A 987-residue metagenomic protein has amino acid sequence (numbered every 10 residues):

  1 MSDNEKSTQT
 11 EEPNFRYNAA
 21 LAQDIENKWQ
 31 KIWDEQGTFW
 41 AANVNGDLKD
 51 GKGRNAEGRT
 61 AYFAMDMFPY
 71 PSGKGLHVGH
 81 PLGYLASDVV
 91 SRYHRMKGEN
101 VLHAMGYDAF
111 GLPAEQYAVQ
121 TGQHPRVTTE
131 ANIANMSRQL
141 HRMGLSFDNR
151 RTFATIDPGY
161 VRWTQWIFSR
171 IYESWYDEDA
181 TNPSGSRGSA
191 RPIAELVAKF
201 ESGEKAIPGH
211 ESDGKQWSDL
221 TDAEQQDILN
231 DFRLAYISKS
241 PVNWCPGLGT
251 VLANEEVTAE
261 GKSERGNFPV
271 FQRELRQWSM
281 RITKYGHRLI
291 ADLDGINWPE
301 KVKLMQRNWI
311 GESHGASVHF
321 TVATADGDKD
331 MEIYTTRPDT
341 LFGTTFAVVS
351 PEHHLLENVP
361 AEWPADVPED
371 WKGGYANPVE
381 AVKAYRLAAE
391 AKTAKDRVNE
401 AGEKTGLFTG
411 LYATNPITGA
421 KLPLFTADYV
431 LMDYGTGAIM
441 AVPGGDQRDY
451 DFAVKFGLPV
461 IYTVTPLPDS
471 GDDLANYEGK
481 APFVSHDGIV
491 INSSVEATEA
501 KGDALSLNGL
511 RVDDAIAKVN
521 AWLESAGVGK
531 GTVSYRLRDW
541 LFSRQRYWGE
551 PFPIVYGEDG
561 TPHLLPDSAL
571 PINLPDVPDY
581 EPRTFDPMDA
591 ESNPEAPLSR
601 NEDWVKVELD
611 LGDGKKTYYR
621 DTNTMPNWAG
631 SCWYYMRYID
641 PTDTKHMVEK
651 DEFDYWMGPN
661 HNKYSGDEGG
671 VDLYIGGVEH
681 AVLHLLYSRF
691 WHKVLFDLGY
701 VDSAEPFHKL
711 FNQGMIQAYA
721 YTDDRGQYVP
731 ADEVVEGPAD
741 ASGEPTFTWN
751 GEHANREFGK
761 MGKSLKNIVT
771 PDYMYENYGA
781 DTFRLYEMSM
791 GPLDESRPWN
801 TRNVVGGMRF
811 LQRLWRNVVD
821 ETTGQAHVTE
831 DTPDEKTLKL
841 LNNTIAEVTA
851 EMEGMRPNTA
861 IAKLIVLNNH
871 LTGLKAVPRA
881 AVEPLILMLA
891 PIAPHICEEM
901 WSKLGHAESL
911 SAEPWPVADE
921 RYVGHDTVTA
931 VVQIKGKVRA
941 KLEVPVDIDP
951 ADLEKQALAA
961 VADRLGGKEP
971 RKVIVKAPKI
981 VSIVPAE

Functional and structural regions predicted by a protein language model:
M1-E57, P368, P459-S470, E478-A481 (+9 more regions): Basic, alpha-helical terminal appendages of large translation-related enzymes
S2-A22, N27-K28, I32-Q36, W40 (+9 more regions): Residue patterns forming the tRNA-binding/recognition surfaces of aminoacyl-tRNA synthetases and related DALR
S2-E5, E11-M65, R95-A104, T128-A134 (+3 more regions): Conserved oxyanion/phosphate-binding beta-strand-loop segments in alpha/beta enzyme cores
Q30, S279-S313, H354-L407, L570-D603 (+1 more regions): Amphipathic alpha-helical
D47-T129, F153-T164, I333-T336, N415-F452 (+1 more regions): N-terminal catalytic cores of NTP/NDP-binding nucleotidyl/phosphoryl-transfer enzymes
S87-D88, N100, H353, E357-P466 (+2 more regions): Catalytic alpha/beta core of large soluble enzyme barrels
D108, D179-S186, D231, Y236-N243 (+5 more regions): Helix-rich, typically C-terminal accessory recognition domains appended to large enzymatic cores
L145, L411-Y434, T463, L598-L793: Alpha-helical recognition segments enriched in aromatics with Gly/Pro capping that present substrate-recognition
